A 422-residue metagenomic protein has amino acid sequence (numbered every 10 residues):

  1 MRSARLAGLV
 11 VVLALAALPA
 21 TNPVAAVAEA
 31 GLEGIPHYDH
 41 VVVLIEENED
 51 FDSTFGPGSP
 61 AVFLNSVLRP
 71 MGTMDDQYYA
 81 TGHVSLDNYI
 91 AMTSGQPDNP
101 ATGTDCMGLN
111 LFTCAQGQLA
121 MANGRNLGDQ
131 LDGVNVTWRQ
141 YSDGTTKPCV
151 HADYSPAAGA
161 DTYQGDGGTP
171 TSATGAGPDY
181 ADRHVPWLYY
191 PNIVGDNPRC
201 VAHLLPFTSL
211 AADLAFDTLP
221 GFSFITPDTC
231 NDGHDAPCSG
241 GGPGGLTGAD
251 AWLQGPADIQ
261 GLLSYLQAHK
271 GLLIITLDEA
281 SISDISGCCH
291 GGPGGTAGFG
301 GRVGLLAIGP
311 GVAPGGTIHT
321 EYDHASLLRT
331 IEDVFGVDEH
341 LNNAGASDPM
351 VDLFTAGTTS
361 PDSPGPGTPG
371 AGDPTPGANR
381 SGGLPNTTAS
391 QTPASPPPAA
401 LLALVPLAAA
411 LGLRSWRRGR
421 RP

Functional and structural regions predicted by a protein language model:
R2-G8: N-terminal Sec-pathway targeting helices
L9-P19, A403-A408: Bacterial N-terminal signal peptides
L13-A14, P23-A28: Cleavable N-terminal signal peptides
A26-G382: N-terminal pro-sequences and low-complexity stem/linker regions of secreted or lumenal proteins
A378-L401: Extracellular Ser/Thr-rich, low-complexity/disordered mucin-like segments
P396-R418: A cross-kingdom C-terminal cell-surface attachment/processing module
R420-P422: Cytoplasmic C-terminal tails of single-pass
